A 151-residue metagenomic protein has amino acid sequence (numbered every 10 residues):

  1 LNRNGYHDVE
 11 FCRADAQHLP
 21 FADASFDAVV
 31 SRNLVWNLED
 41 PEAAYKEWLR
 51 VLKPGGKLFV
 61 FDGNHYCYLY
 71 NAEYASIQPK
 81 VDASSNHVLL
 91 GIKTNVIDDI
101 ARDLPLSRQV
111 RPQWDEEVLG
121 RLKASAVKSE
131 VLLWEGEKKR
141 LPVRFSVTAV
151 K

Functional and structural regions predicted by a protein language model:
L1-H18, A43: Class I SAM-dependent methyltransferase SAM/SAH-binding core
A14-A28: A short acidic, Gly/Pro-enriched loop at the edge of an enzyme's catalytic core that lines a small-molecule cofactor
A28-P41: A short SAM/SAH-binding and catalytic strip from SAM-dependent methyltransferases
E42-K57: A short glycine-rich, Lys/Arg-flanked "PGG" loop and its adjoining helix->strand segment in the class I
K57-I92: Conserved class I S-adenosyl-L-methionine
L104-K123: Short alpha-helix
K123, V143-K151: C-terminal lobe and adjacent flexible extensions of AdoMet/dcAdoMet transferase-like proteins
A124-G136: Conserved S-adenosyl-L-methionine
